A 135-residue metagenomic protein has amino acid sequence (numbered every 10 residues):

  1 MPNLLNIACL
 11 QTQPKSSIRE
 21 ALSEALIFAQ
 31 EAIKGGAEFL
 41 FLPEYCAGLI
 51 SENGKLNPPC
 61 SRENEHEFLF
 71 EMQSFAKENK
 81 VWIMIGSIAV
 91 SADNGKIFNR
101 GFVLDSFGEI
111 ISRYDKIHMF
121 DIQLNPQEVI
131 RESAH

Functional and structural regions predicted by a protein language model:
N3, N79-M84, G95-I97: Short, basic and Ser/Thr-rich N-terminal targeting/leader segments
L4-S16, A21, F41, R100 (+1 more regions): Active-site-proximal beta-strand elements of phosphoester/diester hydrolases
I7-L10, A29-P59, A76, I83-M84: Active-site beta-strand/loop signature of hydrolases that rely on acidic residues for catalysis
E20-E31: Short, acidic/polar
E24-A25, N64-L69, F98: Charged helix-capping and loop-helix junction motifs
P58-F70, V129-I130: A short acidic, glycine-rich active-site loop that binds or catalyzes chemistry on phosphate/adenosine moieties
E65-V90: A short, hydrophobic beta-strand-centered structural micro-motif
A92-H135: Active-site catalytic loop in hydrolytic enzyme cores
